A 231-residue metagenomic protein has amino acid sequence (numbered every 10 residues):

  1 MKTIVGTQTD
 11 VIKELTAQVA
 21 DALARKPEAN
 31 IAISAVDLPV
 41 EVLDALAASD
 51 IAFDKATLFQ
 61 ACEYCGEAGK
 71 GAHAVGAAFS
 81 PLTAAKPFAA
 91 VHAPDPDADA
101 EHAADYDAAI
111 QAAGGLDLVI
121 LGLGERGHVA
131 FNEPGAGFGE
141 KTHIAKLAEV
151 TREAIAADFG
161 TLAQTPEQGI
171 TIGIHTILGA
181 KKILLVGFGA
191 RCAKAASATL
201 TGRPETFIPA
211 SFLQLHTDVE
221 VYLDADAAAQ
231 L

Functional and structural regions predicted by a protein language model:
M1-I31, A100: N-terminal glycine-/serine-/threonine-rich phosphate-binding loop
A24-A48: Glycine-rich N-terminal segment of FAD-binding domains in flavoprotein oxidoreductases, spanning the beta-loop-helix
A29-I33, L38, A109-A136: A glycine-rich beta-strand to alpha-helix segment that forms a phosphate/ribose-binding loop at ligand/cofactor sites
A32-S34, Q60, P94, I120-L123 (+1 more regions): Short beta-strand segments
E41, A45-F53, F79, P134-H143: A glycine- and small-aliphatic-rich helix-loop capping segment at beta-alpha/alpha-beta transitions that lines
F53-I120: Ligand-binding beta-strand-loop-alpha-helix segment within the catalytic cores of soluble metabolic enzymes
A130-I174: Class I SAM-dependent methyltransferase SAM-binding "motif I" and its flanking Rossmann-like core
H175, G179-L231: ATP/nucleoside-binding phosphotransfer catalytic cores, i.e., glycine-rich phosphate-binding loops
